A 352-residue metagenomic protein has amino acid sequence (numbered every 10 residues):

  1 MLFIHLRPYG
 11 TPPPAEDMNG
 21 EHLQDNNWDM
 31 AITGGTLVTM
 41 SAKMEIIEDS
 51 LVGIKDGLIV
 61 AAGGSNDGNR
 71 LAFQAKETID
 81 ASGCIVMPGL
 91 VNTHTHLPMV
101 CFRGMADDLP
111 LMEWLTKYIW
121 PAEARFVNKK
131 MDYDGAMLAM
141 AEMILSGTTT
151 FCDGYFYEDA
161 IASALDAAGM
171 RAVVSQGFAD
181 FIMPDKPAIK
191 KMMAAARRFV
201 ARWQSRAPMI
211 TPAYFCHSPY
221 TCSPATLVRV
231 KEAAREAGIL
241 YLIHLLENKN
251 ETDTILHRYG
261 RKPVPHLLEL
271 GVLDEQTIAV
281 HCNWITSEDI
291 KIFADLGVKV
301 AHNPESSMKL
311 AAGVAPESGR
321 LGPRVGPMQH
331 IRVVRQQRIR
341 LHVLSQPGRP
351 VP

Functional and structural regions predicted by a protein language model:
M1, E269-Q276, A315-P352: His/Asp/Glu-enriched, well-ordered alpha-helical/loop segment that forms or immediately abuts the divalent-metal
L6, G10, P14-M30, L37-M87: Histidine-rich, glycine-flanked metal-binding segment
H22, A160-N283: Metal-coordinating catalytic core of metallo-dependent amide/deamination hydrolases
N27-G34, R70-W114, M137, A141-L145: Replace "His-x-His-based motif
G35, V52, G57, G83 (+8 more regions): Divalent metal-coordination and catalytic microenvironments
G35-L37, A136-M143, K299, S307-K309 (+2 more regions): C-terminal helical cap
R103-M170, M192-R206: Alpha-helical scaffold segments that flank or form the walls of functional sites
A279-S287, F293, S307-V314, S318-R320: C-terminal active-site-proximal or functional interface alpha/beta core segments in diverse enzymes
